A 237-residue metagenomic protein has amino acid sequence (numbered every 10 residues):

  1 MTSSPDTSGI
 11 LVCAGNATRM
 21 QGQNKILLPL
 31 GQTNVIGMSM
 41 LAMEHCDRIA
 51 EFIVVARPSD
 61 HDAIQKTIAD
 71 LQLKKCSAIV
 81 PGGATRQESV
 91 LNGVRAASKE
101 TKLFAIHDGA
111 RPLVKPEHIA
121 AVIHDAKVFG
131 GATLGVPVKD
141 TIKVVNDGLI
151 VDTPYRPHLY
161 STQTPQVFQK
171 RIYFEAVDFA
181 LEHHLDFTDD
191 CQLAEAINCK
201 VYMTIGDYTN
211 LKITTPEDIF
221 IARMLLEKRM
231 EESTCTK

Functional and structural regions predicted by a protein language model:
T2-H61: N-terminal glycine-rich phosphate-binding loop and ensuing alpha1 helix
T2-P5, S161-K237: Conserved alpha/beta core of the MobA/IspD/sugar-nucleotide pyrophosphorylase nucleotidyltransferase superfamily
L11, I36, G93, H107-D108 (+3 more regions): Residue-level signal for inorganic ion chemistry
G37, G83, Q87-L91, T188: Glycine-rich phosphate-binding loop at the start of an alpha helix
C46-R48, A69-C76, K99-E100: Short helix-capping segments at alpha-helix termini
A50-F52, G131, K200: Residues at the starts of beta-strands that form the adenosine-phosphate
D62-T67: Acidic helix N-cap motif at the loop->helix transition within catalytic regions of sugar-transfer enzymes
A78, T85-L149, Q163: Conserved beta-loop-beta/alpha segment of the NTase-like Rossmann-fold superfamily that binds/positions NTPs
